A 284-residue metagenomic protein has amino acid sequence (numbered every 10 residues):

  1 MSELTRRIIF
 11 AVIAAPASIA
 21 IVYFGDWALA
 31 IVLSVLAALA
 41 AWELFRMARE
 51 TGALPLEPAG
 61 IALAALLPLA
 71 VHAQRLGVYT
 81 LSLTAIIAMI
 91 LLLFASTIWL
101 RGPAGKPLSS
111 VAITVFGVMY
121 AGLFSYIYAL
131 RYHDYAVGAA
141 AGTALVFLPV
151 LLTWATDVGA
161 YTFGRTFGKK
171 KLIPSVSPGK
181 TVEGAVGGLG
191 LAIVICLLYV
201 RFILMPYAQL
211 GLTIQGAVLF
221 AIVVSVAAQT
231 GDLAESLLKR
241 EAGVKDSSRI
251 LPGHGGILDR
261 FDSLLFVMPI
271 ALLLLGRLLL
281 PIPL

Functional and structural regions predicted by a protein language model:
M1-I222: Membrane-embedded alpha-helical bundles of polytopic integral membrane proteins
A17, L69, G253, M268-I270: Hydrophobic residues in alpha-helical membrane-spanning segments
T156, V186-G187, L258-M268: Membrane-embedded alpha-helical segments of transport systems, primarily multispan ion/solute transporters
V223-A228: Transmembrane alpha-helix interface/packing and boundary motifs in multi-pass membrane proteins, characterized by
E235: Acidic, glycine-rich loop-and-beta core segments that form the ion-binding/anion-interacting portion of active sites
R240-L264: Interfacial loop-to-transmembrane junctions
L273-L284: Juxtamembrane boundary at the C-terminal end of a transmembrane helix
